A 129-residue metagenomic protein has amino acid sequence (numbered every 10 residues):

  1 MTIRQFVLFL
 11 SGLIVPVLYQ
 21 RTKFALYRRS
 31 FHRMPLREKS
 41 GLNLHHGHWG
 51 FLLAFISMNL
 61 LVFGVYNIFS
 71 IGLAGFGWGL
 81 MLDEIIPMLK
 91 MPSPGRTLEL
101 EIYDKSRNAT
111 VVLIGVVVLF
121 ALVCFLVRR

Functional and structural regions predicted by a protein language model:
M1-L8, S57-I71, L122-R129: Helix-coil boundary and interhelical linker segments in multi-pass alpha-helical membrane proteins
R4-G12, H32-G50: Loop-to-helix transition at the N-terminal end of transmembrane alpha-helices
L10-L18, F55-M58, T110-L126: Hydrophobic core of alpha-helical transmembrane segments in multi-pass integral membrane proteins
L13-V17, R21, F76-E84: Alpha-helical transmembrane segments of multi-pass membrane proteins
L18-K39: Membrane-interface helix-loop junction between the first two transmembrane segments
F24-R28, I86-M91: Alpha-helical transmembrane segments and their lipid-water interface positions in multi-pass membrane proteins
G47, G64-Y66, A74, L89-L122: Functional transmembrane or membrane-interface alpha-helices that line membrane-embedded catalytic, ligand-binding
F51-L61, P94-G95: Membrane-interfacial alpha-helical segments at the cytosolic side of multi-pass membrane proteins
